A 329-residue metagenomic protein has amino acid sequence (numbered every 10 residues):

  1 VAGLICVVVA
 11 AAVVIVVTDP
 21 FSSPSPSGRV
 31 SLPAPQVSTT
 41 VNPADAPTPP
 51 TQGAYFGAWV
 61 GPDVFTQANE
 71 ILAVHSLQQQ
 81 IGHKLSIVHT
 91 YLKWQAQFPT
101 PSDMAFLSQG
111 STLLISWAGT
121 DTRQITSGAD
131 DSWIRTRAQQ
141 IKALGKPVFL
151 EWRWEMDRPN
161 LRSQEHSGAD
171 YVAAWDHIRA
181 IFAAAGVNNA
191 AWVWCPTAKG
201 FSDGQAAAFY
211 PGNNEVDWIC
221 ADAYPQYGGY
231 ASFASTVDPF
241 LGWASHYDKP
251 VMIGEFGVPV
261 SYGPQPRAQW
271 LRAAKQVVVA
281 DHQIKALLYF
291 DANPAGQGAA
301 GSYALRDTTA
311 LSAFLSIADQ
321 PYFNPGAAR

Functional and structural regions predicted by a protein language model:
V1-C6: N-terminal export and membrane-targeting signals
A10-T39: C-terminal region of N-terminal signal peptides and the immediate post-cleavage residues of exported proteins
F56-P147, P266, W270, Q276-H282 (+1 more regions): N-terminal carbohydrate-binding/catalytic regions of secreted carbohydrate-active enzymes
A58-G61, R179-G204, P250-S261, A286-A292: Aromatic-lined carbohydrate-recognition surfaces of secreted/lumenal glycan-active proteins
D63-F65, K93-A96, G119-R123, W154-P159 (+4 more regions): Solvent-exposed loop/turn segments at secondary-structure junctions within structured extracellular/periplasmic domains
V88, L150, D217-I219, E255 (+1 more regions): Conserved, mostly hydrophobic/aromatic
P101-S111, S116-A118, A221-Y262: Glycoside hydrolase catalytic-domain groove-lining segments
S132-W218, D222-T236, P266, G296-L315: Active-site cleft segment of glycoside hydrolase catalytic domains centered on the general acid/base Glu
